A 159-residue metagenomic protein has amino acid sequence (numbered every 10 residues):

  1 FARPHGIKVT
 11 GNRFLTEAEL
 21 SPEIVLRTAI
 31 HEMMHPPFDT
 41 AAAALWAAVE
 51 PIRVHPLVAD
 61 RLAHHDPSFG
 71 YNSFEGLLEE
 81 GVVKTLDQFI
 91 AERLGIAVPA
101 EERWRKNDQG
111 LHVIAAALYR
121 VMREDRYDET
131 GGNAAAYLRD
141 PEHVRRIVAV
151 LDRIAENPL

Functional and structural regions predicted by a protein language model:
F1-E23: Active-site scaffold of zinc-dependent metalloenzymes
F1-R3, P36, A44-W46: Flexible loop/turn segments at secondary-structure boundaries
E23-A43: Active-site recognition of the HExxH zinc-binding catalytic motif
L26, I30, E79-E80, L111 (+2 more regions): Short runs of predominantly hydrophobic/aromatic residues within well-ordered alpha helices that form helix-helix
T40-I114: Post-HExxH zinc-binding segment in Zn-dependent metallohydrolases
T85-L159: Pan-zinc metallopeptidase signature
